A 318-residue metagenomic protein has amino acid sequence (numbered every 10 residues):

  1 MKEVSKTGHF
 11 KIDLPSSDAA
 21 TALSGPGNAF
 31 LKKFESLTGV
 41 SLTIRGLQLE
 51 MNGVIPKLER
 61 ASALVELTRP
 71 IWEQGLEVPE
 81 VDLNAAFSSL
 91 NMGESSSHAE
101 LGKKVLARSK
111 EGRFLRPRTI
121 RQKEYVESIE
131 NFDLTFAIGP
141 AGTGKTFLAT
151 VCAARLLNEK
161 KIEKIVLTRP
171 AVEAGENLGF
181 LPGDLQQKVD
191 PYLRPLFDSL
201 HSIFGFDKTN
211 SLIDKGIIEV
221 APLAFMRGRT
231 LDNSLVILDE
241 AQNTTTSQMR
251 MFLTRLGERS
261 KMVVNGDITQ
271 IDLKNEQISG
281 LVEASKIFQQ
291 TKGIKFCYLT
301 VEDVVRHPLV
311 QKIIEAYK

Functional and structural regions predicted by a protein language model:
K2-T21: Short glycine-/aliphatic-rich beta-strand segments at the starts of folded cytosolic domains
L14-S16, I44-G46, G53, R169 (+2 more regions): Flexible glycine-/small-residue-rich
A19-S36: Short amphipathic alpha-helix segments
S36-T43: A short, structured beta-strand/loop element
T43-G102: Interdomain "pre-motor" coupling segment immediately N-terminal to P-loop NTPase/helicase cores
F87-R118, E130: Proteins enriched for Cys/Gly/acidic motifs involved in redox and nucleic-acid/cofactor modification
K110-Q122, S128-L238, Q242-K318: Conserved helicase motor core of SF1/SF2 NTP-dependent helicases
